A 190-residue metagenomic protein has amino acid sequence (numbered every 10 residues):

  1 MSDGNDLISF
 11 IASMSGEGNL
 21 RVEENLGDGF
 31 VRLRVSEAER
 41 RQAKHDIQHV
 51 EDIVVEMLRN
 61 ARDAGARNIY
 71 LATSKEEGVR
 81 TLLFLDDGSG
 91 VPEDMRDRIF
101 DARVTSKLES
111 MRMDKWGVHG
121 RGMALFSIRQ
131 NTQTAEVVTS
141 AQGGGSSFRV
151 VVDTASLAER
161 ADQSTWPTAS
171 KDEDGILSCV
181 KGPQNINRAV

Functional and structural regions predicted by a protein language model:
M1-G4, A158-V190: N-terminal assembly/transducer modules of large multi-domain enzymes, emphasizing dimerization/partner-binding
M1-R59, I186, V190: Bergerat-fold GHKL ATPase/HATPase_c domain
K44-E76, A124-R129: Conserved ATP-binding N-box helix of the HATPase_c
E76-E77, G143: Positions that flank functional sites
G78-L82: Short beta-strand element(s) in the Bergerat
D86: Acidic ATP/Mg2+-coordinating residue in the GHKL
S89-V150: Flexible ATP-lid and adjacent glycine-rich G1/G2 motifs of the Bergerat
V152-A158: Two-component histidine kinase transmitter core
